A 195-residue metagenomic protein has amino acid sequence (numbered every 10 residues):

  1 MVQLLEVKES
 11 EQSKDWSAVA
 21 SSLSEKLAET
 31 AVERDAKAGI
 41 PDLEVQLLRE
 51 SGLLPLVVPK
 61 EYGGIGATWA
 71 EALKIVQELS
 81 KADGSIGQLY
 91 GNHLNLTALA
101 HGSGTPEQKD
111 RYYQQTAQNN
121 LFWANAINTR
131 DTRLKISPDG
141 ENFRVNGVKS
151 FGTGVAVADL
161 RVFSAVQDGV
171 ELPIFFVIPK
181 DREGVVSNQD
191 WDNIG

Functional and structural regions predicted by a protein language model:
M1-V58, I65-K74: Alpha-helical interface subdomain recognition
A28-E29, L79, V186: Short hydrophobic/aromatic segments of transmembrane alpha-helices and their interfaces
I40-E50, P55-T153, V157: Glycine-rich flavin
V148-N188: A short core secondary-structure module
S187-G195: Short, intrinsically disordered, charge-balanced linker/junction segments flanking boundaries in proteins
